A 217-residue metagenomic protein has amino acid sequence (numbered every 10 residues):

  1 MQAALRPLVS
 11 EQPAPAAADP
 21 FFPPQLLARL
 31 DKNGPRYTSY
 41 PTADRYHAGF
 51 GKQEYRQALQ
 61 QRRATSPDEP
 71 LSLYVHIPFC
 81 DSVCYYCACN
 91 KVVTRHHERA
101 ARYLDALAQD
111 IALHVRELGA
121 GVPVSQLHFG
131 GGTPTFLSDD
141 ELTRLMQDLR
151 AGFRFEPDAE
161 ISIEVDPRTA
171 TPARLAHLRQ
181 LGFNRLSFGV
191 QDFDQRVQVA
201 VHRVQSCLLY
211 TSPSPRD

Functional and structural regions predicted by a protein language model:
M1-L71: Flexible, acidic/Gly-rich N-terminal and inter-domain linker regions that tether and position cofactor-handling modules
S72-L104, Q195-V204: Canonical Radical SAM [4Fe-4S] cluster-binding loop centered on the CxxxCxxC motif and its immediate flanking residues
C80, F129, I163, F188: Conserved, mostly hydrophobic/aromatic
L107-E117: A short, N-terminal amphipathic alpha-helix
L118-G152, D166-A176, R196-Q205: Conserved glycine-rich "GG(E/T)P / GGGxP" loop and the immediately following alpha-helix in the radical SAM core
L175-F193: Non-cysteine beta-strand/loop elements that form the S-adenosyl-L-methionine
Y210-D217: Conserved small/polar residues in nucleotide/adenosyl-binding loops
